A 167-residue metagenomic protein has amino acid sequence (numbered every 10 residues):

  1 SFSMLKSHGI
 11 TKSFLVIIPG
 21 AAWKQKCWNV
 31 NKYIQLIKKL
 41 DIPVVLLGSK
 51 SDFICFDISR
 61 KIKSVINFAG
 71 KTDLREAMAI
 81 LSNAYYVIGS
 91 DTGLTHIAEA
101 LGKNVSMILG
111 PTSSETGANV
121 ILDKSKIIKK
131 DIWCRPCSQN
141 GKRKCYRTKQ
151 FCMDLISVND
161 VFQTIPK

Functional and structural regions predicted by a protein language model:
S1-L15: Nucleotide-sugar donor-binding and catalytic loop/hinge architecture of NDP-sugar-dependent glycosyltransferases
S1-S3, C55, A77-A79, R135-S138: Short, solvent-exposed polar/charged micro-motifs at secondary-structure junctions
S3-M4, K32-Q35, D57, D160 (+1 more regions): Alpha-helical elements of Rossmann-like donor-binding domains used by nucleotide-donor carbohydrate transfer enzymes
K6, K38, S82, Q163-P166: Surface-exposed alpha-helical segments enriched in charged/polar residues
F14-V16, D57-R60, C137-K144: Short, basic/glycine-rich phosphate-binding loops at helix/coil junctions that contact nucleotide phosphates
F14-V16, I37, N67, I127: Short hydrophobic-acidic sequence motifs that mark active-site Asp/Glu residues
A21, Q25, N29-P111: Donor-binding and catalytic core of enzymes assembling or modifying cell-surface/extracellular glycoconjugates
N67-F68, E99-K167: Nucleotide-sugar donor-binding patch of glycosyltransferase catalytic domains
